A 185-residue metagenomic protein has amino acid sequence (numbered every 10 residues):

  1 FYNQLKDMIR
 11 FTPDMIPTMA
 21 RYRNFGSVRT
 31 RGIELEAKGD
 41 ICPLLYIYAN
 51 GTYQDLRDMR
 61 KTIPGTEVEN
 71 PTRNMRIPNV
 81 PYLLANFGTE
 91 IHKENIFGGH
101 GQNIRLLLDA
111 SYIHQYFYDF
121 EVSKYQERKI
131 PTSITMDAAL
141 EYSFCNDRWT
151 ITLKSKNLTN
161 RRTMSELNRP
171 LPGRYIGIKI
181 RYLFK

Functional and structural regions predicted by a protein language model:
F1-Y2, R23-F117: Gram-negative outer-membrane beta-barrel transporters
N3-P13, P17-R21, R29: Membrane-topology and secretion signals of cell-surface/extracellular proteins
L5, T52, K156: Anionic group-transfer/hydrolysis microenvironments
D7, R21-N24, I33, Q126 (+2 more regions): Residue-level marker for the onset of beta-strands and adjacent loop->beta junctions in well-ordered domains
M8-I16, Q54, D58-V68, Y116-Y125 (+1 more regions): Outer-membrane beta-barrel translocator domains and adjoining extracellular loop/strand segments of Gram-negative
M19-A20, R60, E69-T72, G173-I176 (+1 more regions): Short, intrinsically disordered/low-complexity patches at protein termini and at juxtamembrane boundaries
M75-K185: Conserved C-terminal beta-signal and adjacent last beta-strands/turns of outer-membrane beta-barrel proteins
